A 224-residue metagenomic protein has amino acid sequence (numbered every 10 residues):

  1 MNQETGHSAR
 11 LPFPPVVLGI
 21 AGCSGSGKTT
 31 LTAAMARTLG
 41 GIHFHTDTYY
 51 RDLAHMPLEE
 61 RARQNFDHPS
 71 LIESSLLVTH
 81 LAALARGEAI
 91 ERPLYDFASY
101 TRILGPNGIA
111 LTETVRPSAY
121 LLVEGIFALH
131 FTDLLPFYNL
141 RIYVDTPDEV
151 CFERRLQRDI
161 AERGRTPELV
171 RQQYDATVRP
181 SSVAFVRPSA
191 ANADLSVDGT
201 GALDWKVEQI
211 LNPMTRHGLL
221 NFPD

Functional and structural regions predicted by a protein language model:
N2-L11, R116, Q157-I160, R179-D224: NTP-dependent small-molecule kinase module
S24: The conserved Walker
K28: Conserved lysine of the Walker
L31, M35: Hydrophobic positions on the alpha1 helix immediately C-terminal to the Walker A/P-loop
R37-D47: Post-Walker A helix-loop "phosphate-sensing" segment adjacent to the P-loop in P-loop NTPases
I42-H43, R51, H55-Y100: Conserved nucleotide-sensing/catalytic segment adjacent to the nucleotide-binding pocket in NTP-handling enzymes
H80-L121, A128: Phosphate-binding/switch loop-helix module in NTP-utilizing enzymes
P106-A161: ATP-dependent NMP and nucleoside kinases share a basic, alpha-helical "lid"
